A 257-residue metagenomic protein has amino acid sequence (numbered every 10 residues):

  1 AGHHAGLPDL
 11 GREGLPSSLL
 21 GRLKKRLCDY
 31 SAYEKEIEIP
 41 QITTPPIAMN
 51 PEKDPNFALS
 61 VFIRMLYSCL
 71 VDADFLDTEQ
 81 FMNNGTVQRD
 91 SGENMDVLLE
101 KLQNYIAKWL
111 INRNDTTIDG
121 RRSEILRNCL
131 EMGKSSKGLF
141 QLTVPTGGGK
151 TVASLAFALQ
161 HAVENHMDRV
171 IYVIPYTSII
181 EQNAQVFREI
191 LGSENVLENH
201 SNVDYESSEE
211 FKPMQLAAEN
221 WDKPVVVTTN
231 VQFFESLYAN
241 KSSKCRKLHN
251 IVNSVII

Functional and structural regions predicted by a protein language model:
A1-Y105: Accessory nucleic-acid engagement/destabilization modules that flank
H3-P8, D77, T177-I180, V203-Y205 (+1 more regions): Conserved nucleotide-binding/hydrolysis micro-motifs of P-loop NTPases
I106-T143: Conserved pre-motif I regulatory segment
S135-L142, D168-R169, D222-P224: Pre-Walker A (Motif I) flank of P-loop NTPase domains
S136-L159: Walker A/P-loop
A158-L159, H166-L191, V203: Conserved Walker A/P-loop ATP-binding site and its immediately adjacent core in helicase/helicase-like ATPase domains
G192-Y238: Inter-Walker segment of RecA-like/P-loop motor cores
N230-F234, S242-I257: SF2 helicase catalytic motif II
